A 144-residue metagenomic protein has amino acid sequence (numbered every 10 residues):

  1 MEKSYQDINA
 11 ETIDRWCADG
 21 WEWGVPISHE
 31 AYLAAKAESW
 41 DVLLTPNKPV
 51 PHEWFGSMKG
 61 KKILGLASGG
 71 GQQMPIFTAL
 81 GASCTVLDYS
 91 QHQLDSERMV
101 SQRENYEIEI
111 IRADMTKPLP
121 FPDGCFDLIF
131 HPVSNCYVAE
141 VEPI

Functional and structural regions predicted by a protein language model:
M1-L33: N-terminal, positively charged/glycine-rich alpha-helical extensions of SAM-dependent methyltransferases
I8, V50, P143: Short, conserved clusters of charged catalytic residues that mark active-site and nucleotide-handling motifs
P26-K61: Conserved alpha-helix/loop element of class I SAM-dependent methyltransferases that forms part of the SAM/SAH-binding
G56-P118: Class I SAM-dependent methyltransferase SAM/SAH-binding core
T116-I129: A short acidic, Gly/Pro-enriched loop at the edge of an enzyme's catalytic core that lines a small-molecule cofactor
H131-S134: A short beta-strand submotif of the Rossmann-like class I SAM-dependent methyltransferase core that lines
Y137-I144: A short, conserved alpha-helix within the catalytic core of class I
